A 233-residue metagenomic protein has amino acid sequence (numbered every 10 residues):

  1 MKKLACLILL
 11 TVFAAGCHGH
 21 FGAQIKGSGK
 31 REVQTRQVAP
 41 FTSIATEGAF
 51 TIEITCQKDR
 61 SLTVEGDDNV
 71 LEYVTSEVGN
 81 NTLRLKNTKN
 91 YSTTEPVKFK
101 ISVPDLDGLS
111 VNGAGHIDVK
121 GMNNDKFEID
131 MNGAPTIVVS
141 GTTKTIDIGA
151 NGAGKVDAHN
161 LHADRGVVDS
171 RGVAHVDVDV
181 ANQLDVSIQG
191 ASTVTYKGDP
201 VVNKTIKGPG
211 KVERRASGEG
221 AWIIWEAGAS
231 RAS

Functional and structural regions predicted by a protein language model:
M1-S233: Intrinsically disordered, low-complexity terminal regions
